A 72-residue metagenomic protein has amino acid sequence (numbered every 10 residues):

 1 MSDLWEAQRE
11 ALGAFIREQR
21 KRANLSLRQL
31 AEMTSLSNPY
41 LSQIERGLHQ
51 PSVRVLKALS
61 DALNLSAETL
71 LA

Functional and structural regions predicted by a protein language model:
M1-A11: A detector for short, charged/polar N-terminal pre-domain segments
A14-A31: Short basic helix-loop element that most often maps to the first helix and adjoining turn of HTH DNA-binding modules
F15, S26, S52-V55, S66: Residues that mark the N-terminal boundary/hinge immediately upstream of a DNA-recognition element
E18, R22, Q50, A62-L65: Conserved amphipathic alpha-helical interaction elements at protein-protein interfaces in regulatory, energy-coupling
R28, P39, E68: Residues within helix-turn-helix
S35, R54-T69: DNA major-groove recognition helix of helix-turn-helix/homeodomain DNA-binding modules
S35-Q50: Recognition helix of helix-turn-helix/homeodomain-like DNA-binding domains that insert into the DNA major groove
